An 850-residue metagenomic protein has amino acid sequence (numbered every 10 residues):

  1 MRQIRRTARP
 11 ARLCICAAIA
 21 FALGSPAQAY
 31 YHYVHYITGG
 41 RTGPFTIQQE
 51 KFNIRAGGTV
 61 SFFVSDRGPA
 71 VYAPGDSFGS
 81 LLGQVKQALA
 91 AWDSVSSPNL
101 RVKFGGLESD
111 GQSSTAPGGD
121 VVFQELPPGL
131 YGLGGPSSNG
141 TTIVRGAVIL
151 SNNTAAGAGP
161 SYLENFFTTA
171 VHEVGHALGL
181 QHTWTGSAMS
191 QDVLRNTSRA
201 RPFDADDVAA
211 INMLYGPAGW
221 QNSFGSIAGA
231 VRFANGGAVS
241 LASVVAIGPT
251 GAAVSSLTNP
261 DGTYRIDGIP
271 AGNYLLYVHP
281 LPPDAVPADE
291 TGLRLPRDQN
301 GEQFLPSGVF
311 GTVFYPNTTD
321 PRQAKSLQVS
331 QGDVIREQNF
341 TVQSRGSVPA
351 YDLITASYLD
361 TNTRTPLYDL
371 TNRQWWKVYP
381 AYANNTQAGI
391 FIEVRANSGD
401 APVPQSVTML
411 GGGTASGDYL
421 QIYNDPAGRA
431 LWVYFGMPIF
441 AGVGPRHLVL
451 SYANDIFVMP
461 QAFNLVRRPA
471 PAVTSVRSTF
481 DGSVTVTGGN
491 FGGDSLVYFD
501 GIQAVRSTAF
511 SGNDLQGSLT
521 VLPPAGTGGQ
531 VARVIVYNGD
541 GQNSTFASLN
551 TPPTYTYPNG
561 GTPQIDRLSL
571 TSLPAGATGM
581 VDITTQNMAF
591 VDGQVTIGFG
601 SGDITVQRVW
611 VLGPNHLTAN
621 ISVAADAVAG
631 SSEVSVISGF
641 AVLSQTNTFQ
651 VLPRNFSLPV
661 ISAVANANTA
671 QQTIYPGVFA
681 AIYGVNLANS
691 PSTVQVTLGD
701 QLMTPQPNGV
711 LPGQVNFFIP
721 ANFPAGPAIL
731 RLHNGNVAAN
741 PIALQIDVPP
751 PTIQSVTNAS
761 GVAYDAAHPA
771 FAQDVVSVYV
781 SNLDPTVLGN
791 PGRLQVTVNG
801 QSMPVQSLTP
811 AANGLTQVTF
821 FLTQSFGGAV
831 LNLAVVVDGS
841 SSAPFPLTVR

Functional and structural regions predicted by a protein language model:
C14-A22: Bacterial N-terminal signal peptides
A27-A350: Zinc-dependent metalloendopeptidases
G229, T258-P270, Y274, V278 (+7 more regions): Glycine-centered loop-to-beta-strand initiation motif
A242-I247, L276, V407, L496-V497 (+3 more regions): Hydrophobic beta-strand segments
P270, I439-V443, P523-Q530, A625-A629 (+2 more regions): Surface-exposed, short loops/turns at beta-strand junctions within beta-sandwich domains
G272-V278, R446, S632, A728 (+1 more regions): A short tyrosine-centered beta-strand micro-motif
N362-A383, A388-R395, A401-Q405, V466-P469 (+8 more regions): A sequence-level detector for low-complexity, Ser/Thr- and acidic-rich stretches
